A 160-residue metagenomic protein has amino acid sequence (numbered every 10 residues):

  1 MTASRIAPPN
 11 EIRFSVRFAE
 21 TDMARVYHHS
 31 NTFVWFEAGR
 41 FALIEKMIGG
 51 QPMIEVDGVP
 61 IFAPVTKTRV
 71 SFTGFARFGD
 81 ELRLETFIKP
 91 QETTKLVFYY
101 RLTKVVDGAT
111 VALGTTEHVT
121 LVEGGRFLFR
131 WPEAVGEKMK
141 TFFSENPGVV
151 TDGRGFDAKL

Functional and structural regions predicted by a protein language model:
M1-E81, K89-L160: Terminal targeting signals and extreme-terminal segments of soluble enzymes
